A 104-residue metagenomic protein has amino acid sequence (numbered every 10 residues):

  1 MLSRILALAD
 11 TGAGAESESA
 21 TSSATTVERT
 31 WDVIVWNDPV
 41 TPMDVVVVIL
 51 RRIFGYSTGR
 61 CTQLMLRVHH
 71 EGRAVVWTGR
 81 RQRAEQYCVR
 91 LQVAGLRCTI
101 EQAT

Functional and structural regions predicted by a protein language model:
M1-T104: Terminal domain-initiation and capping elements
